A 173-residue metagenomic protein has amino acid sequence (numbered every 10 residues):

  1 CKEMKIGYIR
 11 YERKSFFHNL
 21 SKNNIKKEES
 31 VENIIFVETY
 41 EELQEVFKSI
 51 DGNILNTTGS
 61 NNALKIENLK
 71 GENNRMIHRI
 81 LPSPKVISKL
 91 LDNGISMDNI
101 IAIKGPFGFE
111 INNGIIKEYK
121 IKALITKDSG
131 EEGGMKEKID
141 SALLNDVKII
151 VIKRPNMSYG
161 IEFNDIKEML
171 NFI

Functional and structural regions predicted by a protein language model:
C1-G7, L143: Anion (oxyanion) recognition and catalysis
K5-G7, K122, K148: Residue-level detector of anion-binding/catalytic polar loops
I6-I9, S15-A102, F163-I173: Non-catalytic interface/targeting segments
R13-H18, K22, S129, R154-M157: Short, ordered loop/turn segments at secondary-structure junctions
L20-S21, F109, M135, I161-E162: Short Asp/Glu-rich motifs
E32, E131, S158: Generic anion/oxyanion-binding catalytic loop in active/binding sites
S83-V86, K148-G160: Short, flexible loop segments at boundaries between secondary-structure elements
L91-M97, I103-N113, Y119, A123 (+2 more regions): A C-terminal functional module that forms or caps the active site or interfaces directly with catalytic machinery
